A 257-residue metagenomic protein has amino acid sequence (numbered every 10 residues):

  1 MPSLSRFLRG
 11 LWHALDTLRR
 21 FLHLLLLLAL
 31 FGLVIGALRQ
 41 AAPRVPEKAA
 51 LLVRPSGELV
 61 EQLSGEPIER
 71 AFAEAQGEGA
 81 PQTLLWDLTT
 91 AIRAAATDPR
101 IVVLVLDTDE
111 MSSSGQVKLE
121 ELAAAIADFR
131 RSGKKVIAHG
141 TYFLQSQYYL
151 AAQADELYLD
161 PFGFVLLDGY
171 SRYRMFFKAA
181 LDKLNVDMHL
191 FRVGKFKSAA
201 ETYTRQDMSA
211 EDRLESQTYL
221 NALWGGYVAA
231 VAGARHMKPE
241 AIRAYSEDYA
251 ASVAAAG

Functional and structural regions predicted by a protein language model:
M1-A251: Small-residue-centered hinge/linker elements
A255-G257: Short, intrinsically disordered, charge-balanced linker/junction segments flanking boundaries in proteins
